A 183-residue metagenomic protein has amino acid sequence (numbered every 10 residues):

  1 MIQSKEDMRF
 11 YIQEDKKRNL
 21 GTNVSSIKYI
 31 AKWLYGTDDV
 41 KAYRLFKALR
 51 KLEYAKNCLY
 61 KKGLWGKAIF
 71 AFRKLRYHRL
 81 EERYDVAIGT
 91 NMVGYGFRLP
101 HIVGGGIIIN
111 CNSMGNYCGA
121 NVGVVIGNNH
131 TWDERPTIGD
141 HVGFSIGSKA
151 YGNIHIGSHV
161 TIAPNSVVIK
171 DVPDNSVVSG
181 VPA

Functional and structural regions predicted by a protein language model:
M1-Y84: Terminal amphipathic alpha-helical/low-complexity segments used for targeting or macromolecular assembly
E82-A183: Structural signal for interior beta-strand "rungs" in well-ordered beta-sheet cores of soluble enzyme domains
